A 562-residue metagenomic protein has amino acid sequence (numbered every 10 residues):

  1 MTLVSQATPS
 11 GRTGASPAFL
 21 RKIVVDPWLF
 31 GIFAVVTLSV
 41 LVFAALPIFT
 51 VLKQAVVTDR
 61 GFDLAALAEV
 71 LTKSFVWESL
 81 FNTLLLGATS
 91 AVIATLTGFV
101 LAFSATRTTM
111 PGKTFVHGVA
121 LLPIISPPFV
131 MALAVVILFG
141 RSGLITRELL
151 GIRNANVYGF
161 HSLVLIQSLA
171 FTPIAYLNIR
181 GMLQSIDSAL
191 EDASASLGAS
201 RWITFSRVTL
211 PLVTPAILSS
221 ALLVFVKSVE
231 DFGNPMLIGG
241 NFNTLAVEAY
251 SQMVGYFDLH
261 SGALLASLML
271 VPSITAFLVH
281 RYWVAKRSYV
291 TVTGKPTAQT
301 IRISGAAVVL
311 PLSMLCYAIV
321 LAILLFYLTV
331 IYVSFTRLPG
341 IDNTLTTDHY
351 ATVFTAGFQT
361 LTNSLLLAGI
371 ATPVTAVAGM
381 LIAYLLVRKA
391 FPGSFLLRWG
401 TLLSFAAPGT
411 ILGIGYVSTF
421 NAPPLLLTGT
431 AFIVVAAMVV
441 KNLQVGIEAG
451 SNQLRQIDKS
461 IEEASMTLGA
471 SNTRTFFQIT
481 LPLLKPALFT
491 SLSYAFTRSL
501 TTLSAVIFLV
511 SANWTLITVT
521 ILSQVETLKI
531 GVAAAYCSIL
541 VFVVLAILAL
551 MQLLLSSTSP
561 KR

Functional and structural regions predicted by a protein language model:
M1-V35, H280-A318, Q552-R562: Transmembrane alpha-helical segments of polytopic membrane transport and secretion proteins
F19-R21, D63-L71, L345-F354: A short amphipathic helical element positioned immediately N-terminal to and/or at the very start of a transmembrane
V25-R60, T72-Q184, V208, L212-G233 (+7 more regions): Membrane-water interface segments at the C-terminal ends of transmembrane alpha-helices in multi-pass inner-membrane
P173, D192-A193, I203: Internal catalytic domains of large membrane-associated glycosyltransferases
E191-D192, E462-E463: Short alpha-helical segment that forms part of, or immediately flanks, the ligand-binding pocket in carbohydrate-active
D192, S200, R287-I303, P339-V353: Juxtamembrane inter-helical linkers in multi-pass membrane proteins
A195, M466: Alpha-helical residues within the helix-turn-helix
F232-Y256, I341-D342, L503-I530: Glycine-rich helix-loop "coupling/hinge" segments at transmembrane-helix boundaries in multipass transporters
